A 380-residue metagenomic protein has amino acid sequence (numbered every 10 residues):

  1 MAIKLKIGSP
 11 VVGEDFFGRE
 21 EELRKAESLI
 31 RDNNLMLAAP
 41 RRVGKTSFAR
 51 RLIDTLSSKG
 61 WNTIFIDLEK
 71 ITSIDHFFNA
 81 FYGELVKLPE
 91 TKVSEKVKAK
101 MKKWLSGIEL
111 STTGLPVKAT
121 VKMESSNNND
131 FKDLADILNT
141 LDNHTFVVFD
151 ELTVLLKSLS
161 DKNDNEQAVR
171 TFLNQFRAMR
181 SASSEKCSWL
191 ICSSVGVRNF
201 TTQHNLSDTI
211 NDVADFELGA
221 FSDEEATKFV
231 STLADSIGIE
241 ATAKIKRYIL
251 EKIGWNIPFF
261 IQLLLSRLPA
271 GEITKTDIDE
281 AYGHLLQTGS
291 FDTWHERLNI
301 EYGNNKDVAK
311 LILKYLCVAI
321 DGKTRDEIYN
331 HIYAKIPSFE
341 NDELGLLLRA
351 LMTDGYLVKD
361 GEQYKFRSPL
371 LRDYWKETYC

Functional and structural regions predicted by a protein language model:
M1-V43, S47-T55: Walker A/P-loop-proximal flanking segment of P-loop NTPase domains
N33-V43, S47-N163, F339-D342: P-loop NTPase nucleotide-binding core
D75-Y82, D223-S231, R325, Y329: An amphipathic alpha-helix signature
N143-T145, V154-K252, R267-T288, E377-Y379: The catalytic "switch" region of P-loop NTPases
K252-N341: Winged-helix-like regulatory helical subdomains adjacent to P-loop NTPase cores
K335-D354: Short amphipathic alpha-helical interaction segments
M352-E362: A short, conserved structural fragment
E362-C380: Short, cationic-aromatic polyanion-contact patches
